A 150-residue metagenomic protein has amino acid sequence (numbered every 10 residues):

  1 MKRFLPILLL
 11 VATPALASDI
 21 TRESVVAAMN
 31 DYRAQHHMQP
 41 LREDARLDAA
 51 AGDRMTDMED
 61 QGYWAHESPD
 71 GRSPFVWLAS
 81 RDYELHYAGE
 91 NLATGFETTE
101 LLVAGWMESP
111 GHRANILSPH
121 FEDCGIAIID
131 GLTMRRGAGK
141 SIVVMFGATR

Functional and structural regions predicted by a protein language model:
M1-L8: Sec-dependent signal peptide recognition, specifically the positively charged N-region followed immediately by
A12-P14: N-terminal signal peptide c-region/cleavage motif recognized by signal peptidases
S18-Q61: A short alpha-helix/helix-coil micro-patch that ends at or immediately precedes a cysteine
P40, N91, M145: Conserved beta-strand positions that form and line the central face of beta-propeller blades
P40-L41, A65, L85, D123: Residue-level detector of short coil/turn "hinge" positions at structural boundaries
R46-E97, I116-S118: Short, surface-exposed glycine/acidic/tryptophan-bearing loops
T94-R150: Disulfide-stabilized extracellular recognition modules
